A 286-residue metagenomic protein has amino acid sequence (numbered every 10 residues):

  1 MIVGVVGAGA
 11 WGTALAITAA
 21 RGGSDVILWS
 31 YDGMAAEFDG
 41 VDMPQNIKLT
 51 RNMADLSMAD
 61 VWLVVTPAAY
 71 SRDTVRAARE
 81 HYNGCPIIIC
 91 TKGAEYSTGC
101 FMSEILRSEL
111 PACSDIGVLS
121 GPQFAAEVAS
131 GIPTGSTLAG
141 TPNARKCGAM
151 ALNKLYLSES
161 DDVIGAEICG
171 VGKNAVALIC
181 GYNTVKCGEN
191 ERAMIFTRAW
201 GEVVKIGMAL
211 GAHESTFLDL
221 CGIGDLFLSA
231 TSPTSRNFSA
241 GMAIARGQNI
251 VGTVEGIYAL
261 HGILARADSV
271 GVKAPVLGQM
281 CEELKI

Functional and structural regions predicted by a protein language model:
M1-R51: NAD(P)+-binding Rossmann beta1-loop-alpha1 motif at the extreme N-terminus of oxidoreductases
V6, A10, A14, A69 (+9 more regions): Conserved active-site and cofactor/substrate-binding residues in soluble primary-metabolism enzymes
M43, K48-P133, R145-G148: Rossmann-like NAD(P)(H) cofactor-binding subdomain of soluble oxidoreductases
A59, H81, I105-D115, P133-T216: Internal alpha-helical scaffold of NAD(P)-dependent oxidoreductase catalytic cores
I89, D115-S120, L157-D161, D219 (+1 more regions): General beta-strand structural signal in soluble alpha/beta enzymes
M208-I286: NAD(P)-dependent Rossmann-like dehydrogenase/reductase catalytic/cofactor-binding core
